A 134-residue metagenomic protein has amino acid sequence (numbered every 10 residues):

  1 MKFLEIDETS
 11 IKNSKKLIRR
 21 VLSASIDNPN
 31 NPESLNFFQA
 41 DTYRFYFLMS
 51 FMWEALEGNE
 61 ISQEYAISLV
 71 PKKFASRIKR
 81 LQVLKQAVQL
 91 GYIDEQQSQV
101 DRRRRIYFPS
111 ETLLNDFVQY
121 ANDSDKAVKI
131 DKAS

Functional and structural regions predicted by a protein language model:
M1-S34: Long, low-complexity, charged/polar intrinsically disordered regions in eukaryotic proteins
V21-W53: Short alpha-helical segments that sit at the start of domains
F37-R44, N59-E60, R77, L81: Alpha-helix N-cap/helix-initiation sites
E57-V70: Short acidic, hydrophobic short linear motifs in intrinsically disordered regions
F74-Q89: Short amphipathic alpha-helical interaction segments
V88-S98: A short, conserved structural fragment
Q97-I106: Short, Lys/Arg-rich nucleic-acid/phosphate-binding segment
E111-S134: Short, amphipathic alpha-helical interaction segments positioned at domain boundaries
